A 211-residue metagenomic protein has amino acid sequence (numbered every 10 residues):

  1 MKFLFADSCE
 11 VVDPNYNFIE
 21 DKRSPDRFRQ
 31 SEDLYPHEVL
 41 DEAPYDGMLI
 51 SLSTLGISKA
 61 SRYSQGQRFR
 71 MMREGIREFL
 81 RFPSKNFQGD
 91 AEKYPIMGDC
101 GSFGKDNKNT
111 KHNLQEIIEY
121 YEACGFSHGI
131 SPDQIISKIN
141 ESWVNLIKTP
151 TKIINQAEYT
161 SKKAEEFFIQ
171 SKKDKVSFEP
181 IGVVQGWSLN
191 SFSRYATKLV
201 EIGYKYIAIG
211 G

Functional and structural regions predicted by a protein language model:
M1-K172: Non-catalytic, usually N-terminal nucleic-acid engagement modules in DNA/RNA processing proteins
K2, D174-G211: Glycine-rich phosphate/ribose-binding loops and adjacent secondary-structure elements that form binding surfaces
